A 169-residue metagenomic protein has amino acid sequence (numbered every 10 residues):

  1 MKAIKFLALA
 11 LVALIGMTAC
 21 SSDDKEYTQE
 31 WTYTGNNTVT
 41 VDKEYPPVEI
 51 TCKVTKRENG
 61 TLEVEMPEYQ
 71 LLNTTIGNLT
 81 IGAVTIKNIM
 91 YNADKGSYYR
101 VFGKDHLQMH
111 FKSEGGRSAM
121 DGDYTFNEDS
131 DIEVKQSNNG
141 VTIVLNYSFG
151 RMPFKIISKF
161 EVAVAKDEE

Functional and structural regions predicted by a protein language model:
M1-L7: Bacterial N-terminal signal peptides that target proteins for export
G16-A19: C-terminal motif of bacterial Sec signal peptides marking the signal peptidase cleavage site
S21-D23: Bacterial signal peptide processing site
K25-V48: Tryptophan-anchored aromatic micro-motifs
Y27, L79-K95, N138-E169: Edge beta-strand at a domain terminus
N36-T40, P67-T74, L107-M109, S148-F154: Hydrophobic lipid-interacting interfaces of membrane-associated proteins
P46-E49, V54-I132: Predominantly extracellular/secreted and cell-surface proteins with exposed, flexible low-complexity segments
T125, D129-N138, F149-R151: Exposed beta-sheet edge/beta-hairpin loop segments within beta-rich domains
